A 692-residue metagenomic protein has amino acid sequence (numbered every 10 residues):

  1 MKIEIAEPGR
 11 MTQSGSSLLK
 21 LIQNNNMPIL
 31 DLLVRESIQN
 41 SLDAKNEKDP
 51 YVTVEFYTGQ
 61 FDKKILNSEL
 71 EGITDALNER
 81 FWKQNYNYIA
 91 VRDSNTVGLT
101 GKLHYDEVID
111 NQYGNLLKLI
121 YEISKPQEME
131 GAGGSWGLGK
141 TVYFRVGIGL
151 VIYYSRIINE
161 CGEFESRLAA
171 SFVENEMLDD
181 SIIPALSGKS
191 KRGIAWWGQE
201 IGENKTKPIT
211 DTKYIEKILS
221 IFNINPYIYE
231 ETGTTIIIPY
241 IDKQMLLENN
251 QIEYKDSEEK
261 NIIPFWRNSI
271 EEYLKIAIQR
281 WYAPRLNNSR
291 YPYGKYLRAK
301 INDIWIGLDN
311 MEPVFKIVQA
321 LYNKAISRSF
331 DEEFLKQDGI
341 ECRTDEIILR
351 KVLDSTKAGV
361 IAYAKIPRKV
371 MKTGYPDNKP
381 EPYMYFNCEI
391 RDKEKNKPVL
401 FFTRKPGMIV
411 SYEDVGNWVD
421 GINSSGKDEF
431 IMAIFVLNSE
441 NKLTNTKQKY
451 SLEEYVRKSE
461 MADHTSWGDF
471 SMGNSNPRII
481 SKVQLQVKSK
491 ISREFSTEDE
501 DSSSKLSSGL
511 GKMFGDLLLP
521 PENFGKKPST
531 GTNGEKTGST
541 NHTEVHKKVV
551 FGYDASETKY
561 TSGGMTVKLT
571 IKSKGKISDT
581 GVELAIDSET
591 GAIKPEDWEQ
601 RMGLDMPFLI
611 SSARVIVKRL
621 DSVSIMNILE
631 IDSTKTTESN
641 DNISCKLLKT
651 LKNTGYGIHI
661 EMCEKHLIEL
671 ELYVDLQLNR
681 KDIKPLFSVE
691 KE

Functional and structural regions predicted by a protein language model:
M1-M11, M245-E248, E253-N261, F265-W281 (+1 more regions): Charged regulatory segments coupled to nucleotide-binding catalytic modules in large multidomain enzymes
M1-R92, T100-Y105, N111-L117, E692: Bergerat-fold GHKL ATPase/HATPase_c domain
K2-S16, Y88, E107-K125, N204-Y214 (+2 more regions): Active-site-adjacent bridging/hinge elements
M27-I29, K48-Y51, K83-N87, E130 (+5 more regions): Short, well-ordered loop/turn elements at secondary-structure boundaries
D43, T58-D62, D93-G98, V142-F144 (+7 more regions): Short, flexible loop/turn elements at secondary-structure junctions
K63-A76, S135-I301: GHKL-type ATPase core
F81-W82, Y86-G162: Flexible ATP-lid and adjacent glycine-rich G1/G2 motifs of the Bergerat
G101-D106, D110-L116, C161-I218, Y227 (+1 more regions): Long, low-complexity, polar/charged, intrinsically disordered or flexibly structured peripheral segments
